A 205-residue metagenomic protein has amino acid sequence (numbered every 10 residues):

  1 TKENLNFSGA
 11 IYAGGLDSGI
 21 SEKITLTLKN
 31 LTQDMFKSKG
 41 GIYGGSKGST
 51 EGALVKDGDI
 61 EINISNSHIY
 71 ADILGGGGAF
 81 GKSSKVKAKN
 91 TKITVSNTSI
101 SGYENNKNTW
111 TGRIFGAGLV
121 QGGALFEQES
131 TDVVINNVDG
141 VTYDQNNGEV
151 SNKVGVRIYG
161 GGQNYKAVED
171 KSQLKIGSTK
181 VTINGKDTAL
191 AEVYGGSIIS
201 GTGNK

Functional and structural regions predicted by a protein language model:
T1-D72, G78-Y194, I198-K205: Surface-exposed loop/turn motifs in large extracellular/passenger domains
